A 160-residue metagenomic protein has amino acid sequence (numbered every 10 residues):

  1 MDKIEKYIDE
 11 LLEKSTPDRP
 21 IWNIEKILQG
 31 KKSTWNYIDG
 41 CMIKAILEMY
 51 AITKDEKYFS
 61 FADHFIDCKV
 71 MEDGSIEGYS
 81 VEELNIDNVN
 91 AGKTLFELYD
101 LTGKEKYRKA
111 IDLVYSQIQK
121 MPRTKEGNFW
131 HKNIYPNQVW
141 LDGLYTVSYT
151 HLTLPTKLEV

Functional and structural regions predicted by a protein language model:
M1-V70, E105-L113, Q117, M121 (+1 more regions): Low-complexity, Ser/Thr/Pro/Gly-enriched N-terminal "stalk/linker" regions
K6-E13, I24-E25, S75-S80, W130-H131 (+1 more regions): Surface loop/turn signatures of beta-propeller and other carbohydrate-active proteins
S33-A45, E82-N90, Q138-Y149: Aromatic- and histidine-enriched alpha-helix N-cap/loop-to-helix transition segments that scaffold the rims
F65-L98: Blade-loop segments of beta-propeller domains
T94, K106, Q117-T146: Extracytoplasmic mature domains of secreted/periplasmic and thylakoid-lumen proteins
Y99-G103, L152: Basic phosphate/pyrophosphate-binding loop/patch that engages nucleotide-derived ligands
T150-T156: Conserved small/polar residues in nucleotide/adenosyl-binding loops
